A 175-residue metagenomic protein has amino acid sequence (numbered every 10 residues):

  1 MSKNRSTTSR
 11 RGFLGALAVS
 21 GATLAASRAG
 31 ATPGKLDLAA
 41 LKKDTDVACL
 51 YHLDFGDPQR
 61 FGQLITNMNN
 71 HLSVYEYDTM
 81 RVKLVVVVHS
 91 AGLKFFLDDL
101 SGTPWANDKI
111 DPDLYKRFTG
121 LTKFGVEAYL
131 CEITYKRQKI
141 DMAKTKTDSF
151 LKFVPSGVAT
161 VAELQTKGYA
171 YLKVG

Functional and structural regions predicted by a protein language model:
M1-S20: N-terminal secretory signal peptides and thylakoid transit peptides that target proteins across membranes
S27-V47: C-terminal segment of N-terminal export signals and the immediately downstream linker at the start of the mature
K42-G56, L97-G102: Acidic/histidine-rich, surface-exposed loop or edge segments in extracytoplasmic proteins
L53-I65: Short, glycine-rich nucleotide/cofactor-binding loops
Q63-Y77: Histidine-anchored nucleotide/phosphate-binding helix
Y75-V86, L130-E132: Surface-exposed patches in mature extracellular/periplasmic domains of secreted proteins
V82-L97: Acidic helix-start/capping segments at beta-turn-to-alpha-helix junctions
D99-G175: A cross-taxonomic marker for long C-terminal extensions/tails that follow the last structured domain
